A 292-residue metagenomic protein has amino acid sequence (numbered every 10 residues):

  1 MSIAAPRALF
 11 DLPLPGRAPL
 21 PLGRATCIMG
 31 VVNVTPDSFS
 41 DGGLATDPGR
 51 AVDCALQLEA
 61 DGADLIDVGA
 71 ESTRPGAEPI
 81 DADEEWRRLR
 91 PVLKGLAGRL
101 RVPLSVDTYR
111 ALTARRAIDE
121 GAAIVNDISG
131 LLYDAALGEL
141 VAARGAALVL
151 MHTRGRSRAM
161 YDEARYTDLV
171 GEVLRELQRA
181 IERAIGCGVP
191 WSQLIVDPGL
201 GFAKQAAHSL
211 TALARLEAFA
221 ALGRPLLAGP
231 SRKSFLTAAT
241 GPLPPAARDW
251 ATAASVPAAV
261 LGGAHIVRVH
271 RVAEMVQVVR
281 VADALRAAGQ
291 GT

Functional and structural regions predicted by a protein language model:
S2-R7, L12, G23, S40-C54 (+5 more regions): Active-site-adjacent loop and "lid" segments of alpha/beta metabolic enzymes
P15-A18: Short beta-strand/loop segment at the start of cytosolic alpha/beta domains
A25-C27: A short, charged/proline- and glycine-enriched loop that marks the coil->beta-strand transition at the N-terminal
P36: Catalytic-pocket segment enriched in acidic/His residues
D53-G69, G262: Catalytic domains of carbohydrate-active enzymes, especially glycoside hydrolases
P190-Q193: Short acidic capping loops at alpha-helix termini that bridge into adjacent secondary structure
